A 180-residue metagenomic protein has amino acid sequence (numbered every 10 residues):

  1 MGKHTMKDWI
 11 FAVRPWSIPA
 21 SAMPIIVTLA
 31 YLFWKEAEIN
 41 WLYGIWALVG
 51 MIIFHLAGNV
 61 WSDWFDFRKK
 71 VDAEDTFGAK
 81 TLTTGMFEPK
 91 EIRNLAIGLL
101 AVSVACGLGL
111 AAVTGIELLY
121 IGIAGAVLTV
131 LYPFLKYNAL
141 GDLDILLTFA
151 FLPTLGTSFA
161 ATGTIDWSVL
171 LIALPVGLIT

Functional and structural regions predicted by a protein language model:
M1-M6, W64-F87: Cytosolic, membrane-interface loops and tails of multi-pass inner-membrane proteins
M1-W46, Y137-D144: Topogenic membrane-insertion module of multi-pass membrane proteins
G2, K80-T164: Intramembrane alpha-helical segments
W9, F54, G58-W61, T83 (+1 more regions): Residue-level marker of motif borders
I10, S17, P24, I53-F54 (+7 more regions): Hydrophobic residues within membrane-embedded alpha-helical segments of Major Facilitator Superfamily
S21-P24, G58-S62, K70, G107: Alpha-helical transmembrane segments and their lipid-water interface positions in multi-pass membrane proteins
I25-V27, A37-S62, L119-A126, V130 (+1 more regions): Membrane-embedded alpha-helical segments that form the functional core of polytopic membrane enzymes, especially those
T28, L32, E36, N59-S62 (+3 more regions): Membrane-water interface at transmembrane helix exits
